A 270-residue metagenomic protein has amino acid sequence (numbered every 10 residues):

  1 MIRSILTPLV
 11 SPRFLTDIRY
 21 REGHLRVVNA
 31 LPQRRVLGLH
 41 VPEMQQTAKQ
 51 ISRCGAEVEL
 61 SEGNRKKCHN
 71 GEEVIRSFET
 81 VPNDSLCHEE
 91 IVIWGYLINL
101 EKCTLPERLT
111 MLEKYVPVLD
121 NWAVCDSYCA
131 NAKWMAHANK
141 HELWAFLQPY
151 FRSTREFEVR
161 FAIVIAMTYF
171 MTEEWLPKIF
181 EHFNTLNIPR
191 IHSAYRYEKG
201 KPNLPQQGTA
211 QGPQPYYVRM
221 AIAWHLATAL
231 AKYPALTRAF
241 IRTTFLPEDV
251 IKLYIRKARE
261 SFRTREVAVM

Functional and structural regions predicted by a protein language model:
M1-M270: Alpha-helical scaffold domains
